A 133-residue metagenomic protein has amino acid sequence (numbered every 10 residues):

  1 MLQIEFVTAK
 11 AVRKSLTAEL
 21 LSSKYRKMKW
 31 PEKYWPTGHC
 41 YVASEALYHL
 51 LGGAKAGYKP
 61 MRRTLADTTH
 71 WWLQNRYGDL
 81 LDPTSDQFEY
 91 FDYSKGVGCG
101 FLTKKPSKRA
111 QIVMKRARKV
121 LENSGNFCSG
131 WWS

Functional and structural regions predicted by a protein language model:
M1-S133: A structural boundary/capping signal
